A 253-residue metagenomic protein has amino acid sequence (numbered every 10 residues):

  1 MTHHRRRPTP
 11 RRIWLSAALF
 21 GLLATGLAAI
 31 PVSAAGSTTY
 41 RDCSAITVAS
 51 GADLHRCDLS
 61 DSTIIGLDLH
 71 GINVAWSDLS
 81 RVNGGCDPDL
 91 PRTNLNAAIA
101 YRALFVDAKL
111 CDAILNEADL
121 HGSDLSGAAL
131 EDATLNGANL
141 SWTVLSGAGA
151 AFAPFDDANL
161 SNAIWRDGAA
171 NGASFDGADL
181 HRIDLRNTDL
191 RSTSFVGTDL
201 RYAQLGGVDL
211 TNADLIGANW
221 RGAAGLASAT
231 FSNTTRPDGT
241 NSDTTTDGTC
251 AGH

Functional and structural regions predicted by a protein language model:
M1-T2, Y202: Intrinsically disordered, low-complexity regions enriched for glutamine and histidine
T2-A34: Secretory targeting and sorting signals
A35-H253: Tandem repeat scaffolds
